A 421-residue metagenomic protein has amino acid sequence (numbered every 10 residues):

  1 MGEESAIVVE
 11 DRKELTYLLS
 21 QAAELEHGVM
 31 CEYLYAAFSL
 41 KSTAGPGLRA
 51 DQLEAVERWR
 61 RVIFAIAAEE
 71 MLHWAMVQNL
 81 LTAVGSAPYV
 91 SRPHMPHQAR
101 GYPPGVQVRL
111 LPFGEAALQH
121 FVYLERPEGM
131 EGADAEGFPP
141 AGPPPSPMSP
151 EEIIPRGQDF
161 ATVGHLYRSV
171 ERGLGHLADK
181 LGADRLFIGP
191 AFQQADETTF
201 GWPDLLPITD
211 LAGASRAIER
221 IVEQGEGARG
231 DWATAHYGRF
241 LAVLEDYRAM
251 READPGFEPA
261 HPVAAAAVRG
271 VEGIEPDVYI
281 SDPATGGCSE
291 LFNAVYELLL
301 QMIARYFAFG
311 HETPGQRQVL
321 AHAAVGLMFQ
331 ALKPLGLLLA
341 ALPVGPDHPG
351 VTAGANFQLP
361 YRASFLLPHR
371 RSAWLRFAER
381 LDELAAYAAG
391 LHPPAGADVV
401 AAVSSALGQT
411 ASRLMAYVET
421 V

Functional and structural regions predicted by a protein language model:
M1-V421: Non-heme di-metal
